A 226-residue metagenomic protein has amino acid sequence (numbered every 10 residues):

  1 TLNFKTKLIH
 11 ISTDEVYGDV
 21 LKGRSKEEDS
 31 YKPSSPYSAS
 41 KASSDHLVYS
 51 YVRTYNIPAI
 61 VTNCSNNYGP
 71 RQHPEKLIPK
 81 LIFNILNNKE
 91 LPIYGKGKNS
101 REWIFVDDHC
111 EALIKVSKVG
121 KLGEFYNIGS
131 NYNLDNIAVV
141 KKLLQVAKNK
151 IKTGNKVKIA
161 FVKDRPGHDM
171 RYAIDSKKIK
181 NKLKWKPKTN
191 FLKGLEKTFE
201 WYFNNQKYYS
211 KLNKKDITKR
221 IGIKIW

Functional and structural regions predicted by a protein language model:
T1-N67, S117, M170, K197-N205 (+1 more regions): N-terminal Rossmann-like NAD(P)+-binding domain of SDR-like oxidoreductases, especially those catalyzing
D19-R24, H73-P74, K96-G97: Conserved catalytic-core motifs of eukaryotic protein kinase domains, centered on the activation segment
E27-E28, I78-K80: Short, hinge-like loop/turn segments at secondary-structure boundaries
P33-S40, P70, P74-I78, E102-V106: The catalytic Tyr-centered alpha-helix of NAD(P)H-dependent dehydrogenases
S43, L47, Y51, L81 (+2 more regions): Hydrophobic alpha-helix immediately C-terminal to the catalytic Tyr-X-X-X-Lys motif of short-chain
S43-H46, K76-L77, I174: Short, conserved clusters of charged catalytic residues that mark active-site and nucleotide-handling motifs
P79, I85-W226: C-terminal substrate-binding subdomain of Rossmann-fold SDR/epimerase-dehydratase oxidoreductases
